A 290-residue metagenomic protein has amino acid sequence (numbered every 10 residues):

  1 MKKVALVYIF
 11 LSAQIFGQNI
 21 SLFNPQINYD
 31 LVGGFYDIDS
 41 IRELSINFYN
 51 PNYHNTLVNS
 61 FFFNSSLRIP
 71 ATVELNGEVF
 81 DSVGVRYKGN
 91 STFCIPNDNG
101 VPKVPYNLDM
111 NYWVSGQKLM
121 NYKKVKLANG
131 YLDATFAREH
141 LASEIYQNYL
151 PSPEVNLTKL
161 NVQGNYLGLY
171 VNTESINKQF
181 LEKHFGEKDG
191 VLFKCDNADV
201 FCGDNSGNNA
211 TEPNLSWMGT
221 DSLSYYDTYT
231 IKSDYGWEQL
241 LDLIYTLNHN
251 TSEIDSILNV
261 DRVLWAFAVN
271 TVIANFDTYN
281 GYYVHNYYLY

Functional and structural regions predicted by a protein language model:
K3-A13: Sec-dependent N-terminal signal peptides
Q18-S82: Regulatory N- and C-terminal appendages and interdomain linkers associated with kinase/kinase-like NTP transferase
D37-S40, N64-S65, D98-P102, K118-N121 (+3 more regions): Extracellular/periplasmic catalytic domains that process cell-envelope and extracellular macromolecules
N50-N52, V83-F93, N172-K178: A short, sequence-level motif marking secondary-structure junctions
A71-N129, Y229: Conserved oxyanion/phosphate-binding beta-strand-loop segments in alpha/beta enzyme cores
P105-S115, Y122, N129-G130, N148-L157 (+1 more regions): Internal "kinase-insert"/substrate-recognition segments embedded within catalytic cores of ATP-dependent enzymes
Y131-P151: A conserved alpha-helical element in kinase catalytic cores
T278-Y290: Catalytic activation segment of kinase domains across protein kinase-like and atypical kinase folds
